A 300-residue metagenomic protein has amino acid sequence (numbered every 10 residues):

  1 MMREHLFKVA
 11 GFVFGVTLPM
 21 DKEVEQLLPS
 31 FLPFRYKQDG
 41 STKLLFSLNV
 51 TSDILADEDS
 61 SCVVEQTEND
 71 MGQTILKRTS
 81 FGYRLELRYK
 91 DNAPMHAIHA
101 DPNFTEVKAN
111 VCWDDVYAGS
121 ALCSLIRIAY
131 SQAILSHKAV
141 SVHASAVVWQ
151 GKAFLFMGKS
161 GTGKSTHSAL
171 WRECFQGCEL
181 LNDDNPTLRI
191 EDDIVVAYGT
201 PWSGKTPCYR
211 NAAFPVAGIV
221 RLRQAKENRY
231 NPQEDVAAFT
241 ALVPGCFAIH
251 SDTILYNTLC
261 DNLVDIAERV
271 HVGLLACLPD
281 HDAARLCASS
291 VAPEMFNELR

Functional and structural regions predicted by a protein language model:
M1-L155, S160, L170-E179, T187-R300: A noncatalytic interaction/capping subdomain that flanks phosphate/NTP-handling catalytic cores
G163: Conserved glycine(s) of the Walker
H167: Hydrophobic positions on the alpha1 helix immediately C-terminal to the Walker A/P-loop
